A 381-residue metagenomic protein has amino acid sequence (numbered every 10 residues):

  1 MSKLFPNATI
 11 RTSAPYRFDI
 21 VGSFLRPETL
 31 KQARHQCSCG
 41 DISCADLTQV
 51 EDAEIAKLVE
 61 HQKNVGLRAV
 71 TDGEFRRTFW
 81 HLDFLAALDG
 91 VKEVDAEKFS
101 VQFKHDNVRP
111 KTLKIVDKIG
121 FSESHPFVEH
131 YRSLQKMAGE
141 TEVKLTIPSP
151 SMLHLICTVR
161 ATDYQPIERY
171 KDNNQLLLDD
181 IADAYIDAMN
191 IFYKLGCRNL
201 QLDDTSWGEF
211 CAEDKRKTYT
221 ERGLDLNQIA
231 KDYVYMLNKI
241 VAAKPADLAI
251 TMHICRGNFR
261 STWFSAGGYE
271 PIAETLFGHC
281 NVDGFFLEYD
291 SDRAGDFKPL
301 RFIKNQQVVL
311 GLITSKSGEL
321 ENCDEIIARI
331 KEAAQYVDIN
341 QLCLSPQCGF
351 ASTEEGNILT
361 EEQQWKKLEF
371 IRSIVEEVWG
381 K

Functional and structural regions predicted by a protein language model:
S2-K381: Domain-level signal for soluble alpha/beta catalytic cores
